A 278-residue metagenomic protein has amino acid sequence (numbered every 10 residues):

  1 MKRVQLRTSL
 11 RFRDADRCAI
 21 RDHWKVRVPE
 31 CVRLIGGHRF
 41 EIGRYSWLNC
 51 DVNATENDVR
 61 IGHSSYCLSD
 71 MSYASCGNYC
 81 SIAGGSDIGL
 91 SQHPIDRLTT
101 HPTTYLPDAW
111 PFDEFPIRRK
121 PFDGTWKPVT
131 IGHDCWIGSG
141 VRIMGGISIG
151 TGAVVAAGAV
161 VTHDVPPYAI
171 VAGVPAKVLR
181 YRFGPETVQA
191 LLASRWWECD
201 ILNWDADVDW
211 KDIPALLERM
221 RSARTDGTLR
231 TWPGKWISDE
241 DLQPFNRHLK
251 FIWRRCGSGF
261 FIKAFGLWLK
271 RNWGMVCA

Functional and structural regions predicted by a protein language model:
M1-R39, G259: N-terminal capping/interface segment
K2-F12, C31, T103-I143, P175-C256 (+1 more regions): C-terminal segments of enzyme domains that contribute to small-molecule binding surfaces
R27-I147: Flexible, glycine/small-residue-enriched loop-and-beta-strand segment within the central core of proteins
Q92-P94, V165, Y181-R182: Conserved catalytic-core motifs of eukaryotic protein kinase domains, centered on the activation segment
I143-A153, T162-H163: Beta-rich strand-turn-strand
V155, G173: Conserved G/P- and acidic residue-centered "switch" motifs that form tight phosphate/ATP-binding loops in soluble
K250-A278: Short hydrophobic helices that act as membrane-entry/anchoring signals
